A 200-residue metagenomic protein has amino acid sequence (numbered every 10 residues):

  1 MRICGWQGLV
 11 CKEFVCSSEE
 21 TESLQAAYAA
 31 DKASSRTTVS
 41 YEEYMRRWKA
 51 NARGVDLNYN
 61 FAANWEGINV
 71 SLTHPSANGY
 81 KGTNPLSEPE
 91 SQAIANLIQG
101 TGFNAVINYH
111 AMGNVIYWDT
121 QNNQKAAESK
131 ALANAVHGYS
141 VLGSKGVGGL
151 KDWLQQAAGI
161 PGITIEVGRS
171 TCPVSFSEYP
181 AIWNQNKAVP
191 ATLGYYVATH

Functional and structural regions predicted by a protein language model:
M1-Q121, A126, V174: Active-site/substrate-binding loop(s) of hydrolase catalytic cores
C4-Q7, K81, H137, V147-G148 (+1 more regions): Feature targets compositionally biased, intrinsically disordered low-complexity regions with long contiguous runs
A29-R36, V136-V141, L193-T199: Short C-terminal domain-edge/linker segments immediately following a structured domain
E42-K49, G146-L154: Noncatalytic linker/hinge segments flanking ATPase motor cores
A50, N78, N134, S144-K145: Compositionally biased, low-complexity repeat tracts
I94, G100, A105-N108, G113-Q124 (+1 more regions): Active-site-adjacent mobile loop/cap segments within catalytic or ligand-binding domains
A127-G143: Catalytic cores of secreted/periplasmic or lumenal enzymes
